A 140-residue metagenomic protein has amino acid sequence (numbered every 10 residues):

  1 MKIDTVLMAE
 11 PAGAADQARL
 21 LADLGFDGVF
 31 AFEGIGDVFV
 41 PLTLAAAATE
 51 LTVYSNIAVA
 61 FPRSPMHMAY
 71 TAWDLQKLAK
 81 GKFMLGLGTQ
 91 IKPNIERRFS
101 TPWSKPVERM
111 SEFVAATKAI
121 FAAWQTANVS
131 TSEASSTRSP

Functional and structural regions predicted by a protein language model:
M1-Y54: N-terminal beta1-alpha1-beta2 module of alpha/beta enzyme domains
T5-P11, S55-R63, M68-A72, Q125: Solvent-exposed, charged interface segments at domain starts and junctions
A9, I35-D37, V59-F61, T89-P93: Active-site-proximal loop/turn and secondary-structure-junction residues that shape catalytic pockets, frequently
L21, A58, E96-S100: A broad detector of the eukaryotic-type serine/threonine protein kinase catalytic domain
E33, V59-M66, T101-E108: Short coil/turn segments at secondary-structure boundaries
P41, P65, I95-R97: Short glycine-/acidic-enriched loop or helix-start segments at secondary-structure transitions that form or flank
P41-A58, P62, E112-A119: Alpha-helix-loop-beta-strand connector modules within alpha/beta enzyme cores
A69-P140: Internal, glycine-rich beta/alpha segment that forms the wall or movable "lid" of small-molecule/cofactor binding
